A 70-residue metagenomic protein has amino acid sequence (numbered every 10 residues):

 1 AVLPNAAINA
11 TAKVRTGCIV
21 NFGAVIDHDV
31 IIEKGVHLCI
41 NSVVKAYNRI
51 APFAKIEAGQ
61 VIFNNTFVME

Functional and structural regions predicted by a protein language model:
A1-E70: Structural signal for interior beta-strand "rungs" in well-ordered beta-sheet cores of soluble enzyme domains
